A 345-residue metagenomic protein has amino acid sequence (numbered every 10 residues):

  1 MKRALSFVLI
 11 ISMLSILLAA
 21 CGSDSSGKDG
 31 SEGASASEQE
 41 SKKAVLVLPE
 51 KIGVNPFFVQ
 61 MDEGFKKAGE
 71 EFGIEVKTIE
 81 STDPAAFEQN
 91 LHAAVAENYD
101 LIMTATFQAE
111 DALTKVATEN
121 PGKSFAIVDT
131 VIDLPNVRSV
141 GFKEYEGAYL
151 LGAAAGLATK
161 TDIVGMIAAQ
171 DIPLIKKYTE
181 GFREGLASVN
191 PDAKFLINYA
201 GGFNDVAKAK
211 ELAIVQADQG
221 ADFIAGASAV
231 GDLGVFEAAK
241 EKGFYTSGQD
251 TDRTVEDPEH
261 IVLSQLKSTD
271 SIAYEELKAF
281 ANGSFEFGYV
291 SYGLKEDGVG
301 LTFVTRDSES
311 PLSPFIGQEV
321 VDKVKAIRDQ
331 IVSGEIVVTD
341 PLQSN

Functional and structural regions predicted by a protein language model:
M1-F7: Positively charged n-region of N-terminal signal peptides that target proteins for export
F7-M13: Sec-dependent N-terminal signal peptides
I16-A20: C-terminal motif of bacterial Sec signal peptides marking the signal peptidase cleavage site
S23-N345: A residue-level marker of the well-folded mature domains of exported/periplasmic proteins
